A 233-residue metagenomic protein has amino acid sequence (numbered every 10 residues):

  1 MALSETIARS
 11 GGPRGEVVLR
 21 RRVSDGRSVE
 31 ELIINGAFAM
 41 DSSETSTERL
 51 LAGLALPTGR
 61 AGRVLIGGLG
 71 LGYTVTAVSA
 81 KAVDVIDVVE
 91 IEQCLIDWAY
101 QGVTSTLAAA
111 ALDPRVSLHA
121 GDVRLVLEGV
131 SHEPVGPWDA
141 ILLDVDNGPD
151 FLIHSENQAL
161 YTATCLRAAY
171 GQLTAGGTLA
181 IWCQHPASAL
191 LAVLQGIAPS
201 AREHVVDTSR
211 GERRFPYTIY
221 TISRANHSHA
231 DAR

Functional and structural regions predicted by a protein language model:
M1-E30: N-terminal auxiliary segments of SAM/dcSAM-dependent transferases
M1-S4, P134-V135, N226-R233: Short, low-complexity, intrinsically disordered N-terminal peptides in bacterial proteins
R14-E16, R27-V29, A61, P137 (+1 more regions): A structure-centric signal for secondary-structure junctions around beta-strands
N35-G36: Short strand-turn-strand beta-turns centered on an Asx-Gly dipeptide
A39-T45: Short amphipathic beta-strand/extended segments with alternating polar/hydrophobic composition
T45-L173, I181-W182, V206-T208, Y220: The AdoMet/dcAdoMet-binding core of the Class I SAM-like
G177: Glycine-centered, small-residue-biased loops immediately flanking beta-strands in adenine/cofactor-binding cores
Q184-R233: Class I S-adenosyl-L-methionine
